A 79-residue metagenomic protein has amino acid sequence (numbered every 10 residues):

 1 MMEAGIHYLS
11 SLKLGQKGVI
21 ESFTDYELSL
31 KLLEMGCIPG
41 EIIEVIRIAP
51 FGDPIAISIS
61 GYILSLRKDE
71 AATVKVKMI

Functional and structural regions predicted by a protein language model:
M1-I79: Compact, glycine-rich, soluble single-domain proteins
